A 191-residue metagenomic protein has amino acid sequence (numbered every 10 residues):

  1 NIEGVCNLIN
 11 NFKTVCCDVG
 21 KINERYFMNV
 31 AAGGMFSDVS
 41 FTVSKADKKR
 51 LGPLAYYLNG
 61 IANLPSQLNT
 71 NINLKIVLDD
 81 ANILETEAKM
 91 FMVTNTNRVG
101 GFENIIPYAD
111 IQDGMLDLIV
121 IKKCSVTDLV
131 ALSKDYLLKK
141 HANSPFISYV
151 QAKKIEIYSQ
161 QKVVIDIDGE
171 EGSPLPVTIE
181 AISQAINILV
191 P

Functional and structural regions predicted by a protein language model:
N1-K89: Catalytic core of DAGKc-family lipid kinases
I22, T42, V93-T94, I119-I121 (+1 more regions): Short beta-strand-to-turn element immediately C-terminal to the catalytic PLP-Schiff-base lysine in fold type I
A32, F36, M92-Y108, E171: Glycine-rich phosphate/pyrophosphate-binding beta-alpha loops
F36-V39, L84-T86, V99-F102, V126-L129: Short acidic/glycine-rich loop or secondary-structure boundary segments that cap or lie
K45-A55, P107-T127: Gly/Ser/Thr-rich active-site loops/lids in small-molecule metabolic enzymes that frequently grip phosphoryl groups
T70-I72, E87-K89, Q112-D117, Q151-K153: A generic structural signal for short beta-strands and their flanking turns/coil linkers
L78-E85, D110, V120-P191: ATP/nucleoside-binding phosphotransfer catalytic cores, i.e., glycine-rich phosphate-binding loops
